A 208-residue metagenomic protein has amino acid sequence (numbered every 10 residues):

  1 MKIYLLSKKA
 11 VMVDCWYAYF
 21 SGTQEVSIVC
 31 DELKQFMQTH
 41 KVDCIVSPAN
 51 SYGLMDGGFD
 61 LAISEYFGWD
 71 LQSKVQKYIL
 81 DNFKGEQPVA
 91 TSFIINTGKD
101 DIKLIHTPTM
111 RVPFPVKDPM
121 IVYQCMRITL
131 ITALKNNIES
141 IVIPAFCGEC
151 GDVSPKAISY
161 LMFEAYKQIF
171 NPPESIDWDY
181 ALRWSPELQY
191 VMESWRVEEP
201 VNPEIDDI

Functional and structural regions predicted by a protein language model:
M1-I208: Macrodomain-like recognition of ADP-ribose-binding/processing modules
